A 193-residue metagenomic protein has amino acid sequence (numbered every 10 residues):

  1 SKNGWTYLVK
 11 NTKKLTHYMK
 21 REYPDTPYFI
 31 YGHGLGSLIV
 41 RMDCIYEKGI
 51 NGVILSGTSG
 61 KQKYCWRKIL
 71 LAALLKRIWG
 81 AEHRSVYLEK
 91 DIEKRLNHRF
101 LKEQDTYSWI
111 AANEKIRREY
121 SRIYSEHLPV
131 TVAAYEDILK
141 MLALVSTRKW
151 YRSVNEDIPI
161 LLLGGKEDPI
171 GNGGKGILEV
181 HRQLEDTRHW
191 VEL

Functional and structural regions predicted by a protein language model:
K2-K20: Alpha/beta-hydrolase active-site loop
Y23-G34: Alpha/beta-hydrolase fold nucleophile elbow
G32-M42: Glycine-rich nucleophile elbow surrounding the catalytic serine of serine-hydrolase chemistry
V40-H127: Alpha/beta-hydrolase-fold enzymes
E126, V130-R152: Active-site nucleophile elbow and catalytic-triad environment of alpha/beta-hydrolase enzymes
L162-G164: Short beta-strand/loop motif that positions the catalytic acidic residue of the alpha/beta-hydrolase fold
P169-E179: Conserved alpha/beta-hydrolase "acid-adjacent" motif
H181-L193: Catalytic histidine neighborhood in serine/cysteine hydrolases with alpha/beta-hydrolase-type architecture
